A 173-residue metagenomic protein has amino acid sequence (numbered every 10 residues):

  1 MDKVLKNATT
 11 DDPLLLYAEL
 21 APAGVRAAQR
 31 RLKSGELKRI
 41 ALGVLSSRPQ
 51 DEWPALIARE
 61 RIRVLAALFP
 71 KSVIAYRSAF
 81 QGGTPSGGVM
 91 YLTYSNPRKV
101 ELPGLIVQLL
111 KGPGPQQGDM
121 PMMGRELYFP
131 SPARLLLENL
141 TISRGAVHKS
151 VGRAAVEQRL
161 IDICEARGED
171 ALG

Functional and structural regions predicted by a protein language model:
M1-I74, P97, L102-Q108, G112 (+1 more regions): Short beta-edge/loop segments at beta->alpha junctions of small alpha/beta modules that act as binding/recognition
A21-R26, R31, P85-G88, P113-G173: Hydrophobic alpha-helical interaction segments
L42, K71, G87-M90, A133: Short, surface-exposed beta-edge/turn micro-motifs
F69, F80, Y128-F129: Phenylalanine-focused residue identity feature
I74-Y76, S131: Residue-level signal for threonine
Y76-R125: Exposed, interaction-prone assembly regions rather than primary DNA-binding/catalytic cores
